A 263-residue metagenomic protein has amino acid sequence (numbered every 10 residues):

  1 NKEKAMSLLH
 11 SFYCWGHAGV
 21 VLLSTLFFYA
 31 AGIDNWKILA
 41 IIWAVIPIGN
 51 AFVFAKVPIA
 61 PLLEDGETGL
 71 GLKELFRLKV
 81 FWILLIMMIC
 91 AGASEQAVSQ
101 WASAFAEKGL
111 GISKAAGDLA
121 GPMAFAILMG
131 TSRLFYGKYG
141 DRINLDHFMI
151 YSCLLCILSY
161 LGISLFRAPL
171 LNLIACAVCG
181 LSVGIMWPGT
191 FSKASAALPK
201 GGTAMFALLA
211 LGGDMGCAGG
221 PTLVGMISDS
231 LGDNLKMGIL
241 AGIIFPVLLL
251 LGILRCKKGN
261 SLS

Functional and structural regions predicted by a protein language model:
N1, I185-L198: Intracellular juxtamembrane helix-capping segments at the cytosolic ends of symmetry-related transmembrane helices
E3-L23, A207-G220: Glycine-rich segments within core transmembrane alpha-helices of 12-TM secondary carriers
L8-I59: Helix-loop-helix hairpin linking two adjacent transmembrane segments in secondary transporters
L23-G32, A106-E107, Y139-G140, G225-D233: Interfacial helix-cap and linker-helix signal at transmembrane-aqueous boundaries of multi-pass secondary transporters
G49-V57, L240-S263: Multi-pass alpha-helical transporter architecture, strongest for 12-TM Major Facilitator/SLC carriers used
L78-T131: Extracytoplasmic gate region of multi-pass secondary transporters
I143-T190: C-terminal transmembrane helical hairpin of 12-TM major facilitator-type secondary transporters
P199-L231: A late C-terminal transmembrane helix in Major Facilitator Superfamily
